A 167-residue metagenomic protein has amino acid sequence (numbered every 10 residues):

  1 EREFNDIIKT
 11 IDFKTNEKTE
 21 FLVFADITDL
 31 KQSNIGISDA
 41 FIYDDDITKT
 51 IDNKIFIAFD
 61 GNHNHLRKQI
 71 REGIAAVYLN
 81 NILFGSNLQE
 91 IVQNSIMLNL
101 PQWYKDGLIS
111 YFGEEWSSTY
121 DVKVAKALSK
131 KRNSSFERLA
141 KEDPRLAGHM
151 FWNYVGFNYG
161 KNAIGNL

Functional and structural regions predicted by a protein language model:
E1-N94, P101, S118-T119: Juxtacatalytic substrate-recognition/specificity segment
I7, L100-Y120, K126-L167: Active-site-proximal alpha-helical
I91-S95, S134-E137: A short, mixed-charge helix-start or loop-turn motif at secondary-structure junctions
